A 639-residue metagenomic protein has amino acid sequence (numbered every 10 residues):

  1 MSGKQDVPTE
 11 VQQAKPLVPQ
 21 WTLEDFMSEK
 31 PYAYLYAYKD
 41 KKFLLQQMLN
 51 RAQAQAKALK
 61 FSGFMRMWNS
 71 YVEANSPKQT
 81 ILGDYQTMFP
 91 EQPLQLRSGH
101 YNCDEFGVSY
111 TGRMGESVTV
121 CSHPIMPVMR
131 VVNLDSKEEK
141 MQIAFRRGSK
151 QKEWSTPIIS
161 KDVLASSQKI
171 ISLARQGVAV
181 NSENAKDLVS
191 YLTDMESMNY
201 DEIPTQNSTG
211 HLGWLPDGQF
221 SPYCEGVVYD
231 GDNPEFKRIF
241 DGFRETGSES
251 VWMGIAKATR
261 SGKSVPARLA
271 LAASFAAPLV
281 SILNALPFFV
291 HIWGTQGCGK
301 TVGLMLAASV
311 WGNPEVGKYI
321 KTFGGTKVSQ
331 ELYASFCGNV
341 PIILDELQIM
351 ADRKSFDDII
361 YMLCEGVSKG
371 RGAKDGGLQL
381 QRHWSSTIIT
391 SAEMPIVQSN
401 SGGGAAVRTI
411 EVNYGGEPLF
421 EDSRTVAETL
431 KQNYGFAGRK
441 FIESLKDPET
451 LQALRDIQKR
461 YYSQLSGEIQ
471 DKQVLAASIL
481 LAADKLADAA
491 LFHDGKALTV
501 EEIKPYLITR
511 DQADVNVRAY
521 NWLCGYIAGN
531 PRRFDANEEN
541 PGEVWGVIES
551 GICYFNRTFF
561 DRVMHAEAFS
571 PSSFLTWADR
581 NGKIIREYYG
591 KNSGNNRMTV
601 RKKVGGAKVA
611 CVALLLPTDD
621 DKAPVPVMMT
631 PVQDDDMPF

Functional and structural regions predicted by a protein language model:
G3-P16, M27, A33-V265, L332-Y333 (+2 more regions): Conserved glycine-centered beta->alpha loop in an early N-terminal alpha/beta scaffold
K41-Q46, N50, S70-T87, I203-P204 (+3 more regions): DNA transaction DNA-binding modules
V227-V316: P-loop NTPase catalytic core of nucleic-acid-dependent motor ATPases
V302-S355: AAA+/P-loop NTPase substrate/partner-engagement loops
E346, S385-P395, N413-G415: A short beta-strand-to-loop transition that corresponds to the Sensor-1 phosphate-sensing loop of AAA+ P-loop ATPases
D357-G372: Conserved catalytic/switch belt of AAA+ P-loop NTPases
A373-T390, A405: AAA+/SF3 P-loop NTPase mechanochemical coupling elements
R382-W384, N400-D494: Phosphate-sensing "switch" segment of ASCE/P-loop ATPases
